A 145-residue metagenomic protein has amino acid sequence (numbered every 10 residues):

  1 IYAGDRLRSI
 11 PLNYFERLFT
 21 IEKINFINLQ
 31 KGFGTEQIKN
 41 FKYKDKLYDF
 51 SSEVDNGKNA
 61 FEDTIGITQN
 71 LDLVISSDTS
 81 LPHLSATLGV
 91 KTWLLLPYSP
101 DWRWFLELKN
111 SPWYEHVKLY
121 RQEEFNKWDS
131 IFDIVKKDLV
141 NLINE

Functional and structural regions predicted by a protein language model:
I1-E145: Catalytic machinery of carbohydrate-active enzymes, primarily nucleotide-sugar-dependent glycosyltransferases
